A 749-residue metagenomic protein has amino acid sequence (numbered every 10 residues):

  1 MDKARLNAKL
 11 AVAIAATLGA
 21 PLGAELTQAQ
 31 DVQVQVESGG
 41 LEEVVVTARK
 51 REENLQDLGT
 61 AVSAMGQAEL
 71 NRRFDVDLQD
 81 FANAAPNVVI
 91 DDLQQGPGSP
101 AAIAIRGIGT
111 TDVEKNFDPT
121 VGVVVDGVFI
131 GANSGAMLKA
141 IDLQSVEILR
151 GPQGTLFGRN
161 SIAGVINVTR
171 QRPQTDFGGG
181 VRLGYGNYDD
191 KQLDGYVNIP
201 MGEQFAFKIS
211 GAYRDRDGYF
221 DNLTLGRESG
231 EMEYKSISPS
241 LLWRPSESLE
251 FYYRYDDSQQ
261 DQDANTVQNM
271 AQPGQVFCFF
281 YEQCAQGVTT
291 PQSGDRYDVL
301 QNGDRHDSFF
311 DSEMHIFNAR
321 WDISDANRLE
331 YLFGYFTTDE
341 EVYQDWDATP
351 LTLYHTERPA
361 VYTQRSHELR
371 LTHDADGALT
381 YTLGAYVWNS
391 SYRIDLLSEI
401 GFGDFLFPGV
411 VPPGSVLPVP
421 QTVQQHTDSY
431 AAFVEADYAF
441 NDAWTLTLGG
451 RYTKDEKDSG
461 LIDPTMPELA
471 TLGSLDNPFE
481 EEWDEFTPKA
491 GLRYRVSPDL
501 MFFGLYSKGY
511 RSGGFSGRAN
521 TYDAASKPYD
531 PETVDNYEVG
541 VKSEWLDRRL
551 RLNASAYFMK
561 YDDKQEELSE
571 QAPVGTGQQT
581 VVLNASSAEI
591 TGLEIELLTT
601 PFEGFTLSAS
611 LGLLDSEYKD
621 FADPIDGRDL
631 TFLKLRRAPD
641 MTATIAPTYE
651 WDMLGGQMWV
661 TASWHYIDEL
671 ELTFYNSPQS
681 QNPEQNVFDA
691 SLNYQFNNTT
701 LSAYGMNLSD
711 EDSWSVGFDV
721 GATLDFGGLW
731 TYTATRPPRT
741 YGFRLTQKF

Functional and structural regions predicted by a protein language model:
M1-R73, L78-N87, N198, E247 (+1 more regions): N-terminal Sec signal peptide and the immediately downstream disordered periplasmic leader that contains the TonB box
D31-Q35, T60-T111, V121-M137, S145-G154: Periplasmic N-terminal accessory/gating domains of Gram-negative outer-membrane beta-barrel systems
D118-T120, A132, I141-Q144, R150 (+7 more regions): Outer-membrane beta-barrel translocator/receptor signature
N167, T175-D176, G184, Y196-D304 (+4 more regions): Periplasmic-side early beta-strands and strand-to-turn transitions of outer-membrane beta-barrels
L242-S246, L371-D374, T380, Y386-W388 (+3 more regions): Structural signature of Gram-negative outer-membrane beta-barrels, strongest in the C-terminal barrel of TonB-dependent
M314-D322, A326-Q344, R495, M501-R511 (+4 more regions): Membrane-embedded beta-barrel scaffold of Gram-negative outer-membrane proteins
T380-T382, L446, F558-K560, V581-Y675 (+1 more regions): Gram-negative outer-membrane beta-barrel transporters
K560, H665-T673, N693-F749: C-terminal beta-signal and adjacent terminal beta-strands/loops of Gram-negative outer-membrane beta-barrel proteins
